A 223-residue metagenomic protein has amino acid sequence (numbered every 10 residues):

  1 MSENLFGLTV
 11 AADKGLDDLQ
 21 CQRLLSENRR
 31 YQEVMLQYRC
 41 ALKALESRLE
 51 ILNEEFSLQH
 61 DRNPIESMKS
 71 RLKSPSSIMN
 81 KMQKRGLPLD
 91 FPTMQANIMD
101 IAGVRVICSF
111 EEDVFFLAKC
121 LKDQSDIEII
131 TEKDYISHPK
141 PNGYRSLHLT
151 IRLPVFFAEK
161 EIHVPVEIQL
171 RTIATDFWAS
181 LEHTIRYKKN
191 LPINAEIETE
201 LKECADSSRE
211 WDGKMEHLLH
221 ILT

Functional and structural regions predicted by a protein language model:
S2-L42, E46-E55, V166-T223: An acidic, glycine-/histidine-flanked metal-binding catalytic module
V34, Y38, L42, P75 (+2 more regions): Generic alpha-helical secondary structure
A41, I98-D100, G143: Solvent-exposed loop and beta-edge segments used for protein-protein assembly and interaction
L42, E46, E50, M79 (+1 more regions): Generic solvent-exposed, charged/amphipathic alpha-helical segments that serve as macromolecular interface scaffolds
E50, Q83-L87, K122, D126: Generic short alpha-helical segment signal, independent of protein family or function, capturing local helix propensity
E55, H60-I101: A glycine-rich, hydrophobic loop/mini-helix early in the fold
Q95, C108-M215: Long beta-strand-rich cores associated with HINT superfamily self-processing modules
A102-I107: Terminal, regulation- and interaction-focused segments at domain boundaries
